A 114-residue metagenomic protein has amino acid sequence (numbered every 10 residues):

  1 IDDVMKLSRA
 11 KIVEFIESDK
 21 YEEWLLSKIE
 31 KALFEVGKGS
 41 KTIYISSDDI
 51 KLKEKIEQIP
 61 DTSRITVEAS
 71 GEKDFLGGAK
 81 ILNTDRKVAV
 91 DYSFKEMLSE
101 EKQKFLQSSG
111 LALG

Functional and structural regions predicted by a protein language model:
I1-G114: Elongated, mostly alpha-helical coiled-coil "stalk/stator" tethers of large membrane protein machines
